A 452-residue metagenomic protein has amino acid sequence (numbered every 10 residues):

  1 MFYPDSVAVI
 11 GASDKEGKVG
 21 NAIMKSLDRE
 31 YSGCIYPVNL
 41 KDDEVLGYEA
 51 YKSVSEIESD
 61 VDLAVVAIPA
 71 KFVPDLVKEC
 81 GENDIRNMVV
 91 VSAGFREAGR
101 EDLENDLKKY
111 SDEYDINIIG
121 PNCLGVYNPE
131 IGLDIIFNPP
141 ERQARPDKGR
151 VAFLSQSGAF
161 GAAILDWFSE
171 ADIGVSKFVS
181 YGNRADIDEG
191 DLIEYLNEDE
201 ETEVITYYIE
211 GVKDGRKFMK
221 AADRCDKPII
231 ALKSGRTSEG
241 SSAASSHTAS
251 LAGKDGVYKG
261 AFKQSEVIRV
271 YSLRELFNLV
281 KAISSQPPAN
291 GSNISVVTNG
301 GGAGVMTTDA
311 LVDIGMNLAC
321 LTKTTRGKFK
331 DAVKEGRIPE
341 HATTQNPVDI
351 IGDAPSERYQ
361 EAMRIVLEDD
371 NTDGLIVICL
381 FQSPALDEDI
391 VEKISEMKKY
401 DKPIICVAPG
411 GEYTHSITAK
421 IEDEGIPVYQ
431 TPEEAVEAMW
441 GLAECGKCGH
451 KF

Functional and structural regions predicted by a protein language model:
M1-F452: Catalytic-core regions of core metabolic enzymes, especially those transforming organic acids/acyl-group intermediates
